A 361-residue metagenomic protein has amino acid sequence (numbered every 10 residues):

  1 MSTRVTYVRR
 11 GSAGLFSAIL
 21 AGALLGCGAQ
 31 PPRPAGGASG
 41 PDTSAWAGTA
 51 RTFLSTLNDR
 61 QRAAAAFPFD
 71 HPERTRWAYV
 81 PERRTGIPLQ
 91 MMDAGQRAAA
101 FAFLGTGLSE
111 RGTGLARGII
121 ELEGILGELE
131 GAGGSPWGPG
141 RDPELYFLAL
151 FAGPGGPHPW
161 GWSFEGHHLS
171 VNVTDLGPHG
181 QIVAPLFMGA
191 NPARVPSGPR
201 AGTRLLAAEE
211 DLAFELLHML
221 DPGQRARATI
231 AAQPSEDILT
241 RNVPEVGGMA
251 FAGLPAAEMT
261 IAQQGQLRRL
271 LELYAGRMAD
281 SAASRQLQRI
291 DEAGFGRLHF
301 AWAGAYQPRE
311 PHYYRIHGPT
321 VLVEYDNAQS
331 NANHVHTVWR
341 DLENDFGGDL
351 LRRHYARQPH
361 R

Functional and structural regions predicted by a protein language model:
S2-S17: Bacterial N-terminal signal peptides that target proteins for export
L20-A21: Residue-level signal for mature regions of secreted extracellular proteins and peptides
L25-G26: C-terminal motif of bacterial Sec signal peptides marking the signal peptidase cleavage site
P32-S109, T113-R361: A cross-kingdom marker for long, charged
